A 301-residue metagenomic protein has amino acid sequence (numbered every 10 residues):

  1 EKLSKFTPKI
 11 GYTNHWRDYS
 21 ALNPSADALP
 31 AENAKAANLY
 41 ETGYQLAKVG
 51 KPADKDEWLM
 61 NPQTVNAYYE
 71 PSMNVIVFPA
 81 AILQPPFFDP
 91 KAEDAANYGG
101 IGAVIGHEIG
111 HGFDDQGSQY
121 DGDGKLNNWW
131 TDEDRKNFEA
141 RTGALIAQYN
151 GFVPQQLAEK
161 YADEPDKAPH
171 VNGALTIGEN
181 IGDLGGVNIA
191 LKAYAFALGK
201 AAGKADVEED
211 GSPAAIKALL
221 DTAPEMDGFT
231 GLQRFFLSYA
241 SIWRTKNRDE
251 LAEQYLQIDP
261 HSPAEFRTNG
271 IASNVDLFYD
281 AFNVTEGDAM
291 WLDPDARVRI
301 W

Functional and structural regions predicted by a protein language model:
E1-E108, G112-W301: Intrinsically disordered, low-complexity linker/terminal regions across diverse proteins
